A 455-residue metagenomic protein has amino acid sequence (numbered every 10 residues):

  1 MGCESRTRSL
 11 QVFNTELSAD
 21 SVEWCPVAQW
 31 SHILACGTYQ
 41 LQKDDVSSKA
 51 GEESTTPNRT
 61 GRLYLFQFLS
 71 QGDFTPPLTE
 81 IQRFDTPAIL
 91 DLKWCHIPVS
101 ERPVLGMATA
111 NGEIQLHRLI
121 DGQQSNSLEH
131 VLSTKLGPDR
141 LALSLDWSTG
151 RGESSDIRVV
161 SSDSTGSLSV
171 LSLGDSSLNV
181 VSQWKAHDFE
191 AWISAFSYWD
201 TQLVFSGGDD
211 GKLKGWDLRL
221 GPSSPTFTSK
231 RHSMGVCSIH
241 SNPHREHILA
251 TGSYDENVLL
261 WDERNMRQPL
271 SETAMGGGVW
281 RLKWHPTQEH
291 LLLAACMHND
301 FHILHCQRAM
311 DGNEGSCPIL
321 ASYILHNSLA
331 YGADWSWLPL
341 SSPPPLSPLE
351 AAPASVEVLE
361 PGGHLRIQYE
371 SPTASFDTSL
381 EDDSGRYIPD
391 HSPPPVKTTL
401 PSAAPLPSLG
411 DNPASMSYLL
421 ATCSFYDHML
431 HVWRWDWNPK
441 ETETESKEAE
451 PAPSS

Functional and structural regions predicted by a protein language model:
G2-L78, D85-L90, V99-V104, G112-Q115 (+2 more regions): Terminal intrinsically disordered, low-complexity extensions flanking WD-repeat/beta-propeller proteins
G2-S5, L65-P77, P98, N111-A142 (+14 more regions): Per-blade loop-tip surfaces of WD-repeat and WD-like beta-propellers in eukaryotic adaptors/scaffolds
N14, F84, G137-P138, T251: Alpha-helical interaction segments
K93: Glycine-rich anion/phosphate-binding loops
T251-S253, S402-A403: Short hydrophobic/aromatic-rich motifs at helix boundaries and adjacent loops
